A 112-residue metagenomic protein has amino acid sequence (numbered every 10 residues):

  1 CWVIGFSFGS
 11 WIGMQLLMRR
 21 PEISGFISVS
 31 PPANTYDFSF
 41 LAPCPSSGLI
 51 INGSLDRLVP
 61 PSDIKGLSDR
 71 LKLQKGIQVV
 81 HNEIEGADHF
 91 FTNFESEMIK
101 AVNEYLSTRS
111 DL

Functional and structural regions predicted by a protein language model:
C1-W2, G25-I27: Residue in the alpha/beta-hydrolase core beta-strand immediately N-terminal to the catalytic nucleophile
G5-G13: Gly/Ala-rich beta-loop-alpha elbow adjacent to hydrolase catalytic centers
I12-L16, D37: Hydrolases whose catalytic domains are alpha/beta-hydrolase-1, hotdog thioesterase, or metallo-beta-lactamase-like
I27-Y36: Active-site nucleophile loop of the alpha/beta-hydrolase fold
C44, I50-N52, D56: Short beta-strand/loop motif that positions the catalytic acidic residue of the alpha/beta-hydrolase fold
S46, P60-R70: Short alpha-helix in the alpha/beta-hydrolase fold that links the catalytic acid
L55-V59, H89-F90: Acidic catalytic loop of the alpha/beta-hydrolase fold
Q74-L112: C-terminal catalytic histidine-bearing segment of alpha/beta-hydrolase fold enzymes
